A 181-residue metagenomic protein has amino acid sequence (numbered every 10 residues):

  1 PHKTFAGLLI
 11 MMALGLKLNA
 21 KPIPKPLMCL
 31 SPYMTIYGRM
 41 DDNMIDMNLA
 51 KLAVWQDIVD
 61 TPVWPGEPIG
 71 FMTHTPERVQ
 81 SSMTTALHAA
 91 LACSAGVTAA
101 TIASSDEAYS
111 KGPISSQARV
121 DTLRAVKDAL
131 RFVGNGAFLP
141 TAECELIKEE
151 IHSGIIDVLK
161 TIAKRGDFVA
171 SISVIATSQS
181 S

Functional and structural regions predicted by a protein language model:
P1-S181: Anaerobic metallocofactor- and corrinoid-dependent redox/one-carbon enzyme cores, especially those from methanogenesis
